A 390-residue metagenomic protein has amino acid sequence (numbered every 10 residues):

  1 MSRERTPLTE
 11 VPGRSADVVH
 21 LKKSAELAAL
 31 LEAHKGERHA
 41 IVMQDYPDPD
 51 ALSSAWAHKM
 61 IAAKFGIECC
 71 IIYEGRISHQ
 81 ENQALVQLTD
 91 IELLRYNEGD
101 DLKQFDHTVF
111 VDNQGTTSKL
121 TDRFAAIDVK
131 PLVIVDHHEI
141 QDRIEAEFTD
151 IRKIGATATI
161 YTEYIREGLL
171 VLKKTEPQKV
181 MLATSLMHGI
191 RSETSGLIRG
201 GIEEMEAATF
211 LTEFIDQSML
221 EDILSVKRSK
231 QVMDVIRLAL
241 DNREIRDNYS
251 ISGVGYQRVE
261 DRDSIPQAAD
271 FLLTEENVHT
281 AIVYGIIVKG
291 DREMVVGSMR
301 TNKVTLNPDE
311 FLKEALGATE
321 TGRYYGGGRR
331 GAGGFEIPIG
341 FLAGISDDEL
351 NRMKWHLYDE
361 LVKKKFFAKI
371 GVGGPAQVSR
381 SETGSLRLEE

Functional and structural regions predicted by a protein language model:
M1-R3, L132: Non-Sec secretion/translocation targeting segments of pathogen effectors
R3-I41, D45-Y46, W56-I67, D142-T280 (+4 more regions): A structured phosphate/pyrophosphate-recognition subdomain
H34-K103: Anionic-ligand anchoring segments at beta-strand to alpha-helix junctions in alpha/beta enzyme folds, i.e., glycine
A84-L85, Q104-V109, N248-R258: Short, basic, glycine/proline-bearing loop/turn elements
Q87, E92-E147, L169: Active-site cofactor/cluster-binding pocket
L93-Y96, V296-K313: Acidic, Ser/Thr-rich peripheral helices and adjacent loops at domain boundaries
L312-E314, A318-E320: Flexible, small-/acidic-enriched active-site or ligand-binding loops
